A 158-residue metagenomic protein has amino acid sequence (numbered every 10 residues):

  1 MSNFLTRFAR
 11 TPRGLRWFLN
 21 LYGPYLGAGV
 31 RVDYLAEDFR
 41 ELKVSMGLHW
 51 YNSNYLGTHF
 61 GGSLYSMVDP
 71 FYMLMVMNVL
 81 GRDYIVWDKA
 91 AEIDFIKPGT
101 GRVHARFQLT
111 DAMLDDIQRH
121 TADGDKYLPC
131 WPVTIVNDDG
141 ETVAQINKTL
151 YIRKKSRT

Functional and structural regions predicted by a protein language model:
M1-G27, Y51, Y55: Alpha-helical membrane-targeting segments
N3-A9, G99-T100, T110-T158: HotDog/MaoC-like acyl-thioester-processing domains
G27-T58: Catalytic strand-loop segment that frames the active site of acyl-thioester-processing enzymes
G27-V32, K89-F95, D116-Q118: Short structured motifs
A28, R40-L42, W87-A91, G101-A105 (+1 more regions): A generic structural signal for short beta-strands and their flanking turns/coil linkers
R31, E92-D94, R106-Q108, T134 (+1 more regions): Residues located in well-ordered beta-strands
Y51-F71: Hot-dog-fold acyl-thioester-processing enzymes
M75-A112: Hydrophobic beta-strand-centered segment that forms part of the acyl-chain substrate-binding groove
